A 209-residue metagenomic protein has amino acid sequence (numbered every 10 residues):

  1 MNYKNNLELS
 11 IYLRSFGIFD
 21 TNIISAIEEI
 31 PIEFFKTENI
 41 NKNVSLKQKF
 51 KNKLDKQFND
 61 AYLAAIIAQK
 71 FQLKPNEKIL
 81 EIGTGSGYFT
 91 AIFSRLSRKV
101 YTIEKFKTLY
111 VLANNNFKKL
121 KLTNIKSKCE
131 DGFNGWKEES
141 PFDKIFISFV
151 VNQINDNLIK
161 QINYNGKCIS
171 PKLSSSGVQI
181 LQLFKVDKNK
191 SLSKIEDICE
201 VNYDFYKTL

Functional and structural regions predicted by a protein language model:
M1-L80, Y88-I92, L96, L109-L112 (+2 more regions): Class I SAM-dependent transferase core
Q72-K194: Conserved nucleotide-cofactor-binding alpha/beta core module
